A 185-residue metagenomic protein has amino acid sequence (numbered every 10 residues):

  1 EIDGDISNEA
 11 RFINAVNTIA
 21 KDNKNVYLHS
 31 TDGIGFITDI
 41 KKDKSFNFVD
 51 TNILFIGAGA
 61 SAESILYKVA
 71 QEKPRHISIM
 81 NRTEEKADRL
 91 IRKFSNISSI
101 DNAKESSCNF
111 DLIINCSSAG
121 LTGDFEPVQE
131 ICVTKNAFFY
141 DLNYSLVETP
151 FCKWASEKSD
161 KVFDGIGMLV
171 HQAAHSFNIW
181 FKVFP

Functional and structural regions predicted by a protein language model:
E1-K44, L146: Phosphate/diphosphate ligand-binding glycine-rich loop within oxidoreductases
K21, G33, A137-F184: Rossmann-fold NAD(P)-binding glycine/threonine-rich loop
S30, I40, K44, D50-A70 (+2 more regions): Glycine-rich adenosine-cofactor-binding loop
A70-H76, E157-K161: Conserved S-adenosyl-L-methionine
E72-F94: NAD(P)-binding Rossmann-fold cofactor-contacting core
T83, S106-P127, Y140: Rossmann-like NAD(P)-binding element
N96-F110, I131: Short acidic low-complexity segments
G120-F139, P150, W154: Rossmann-fold NAD(P) dinucleotide-binding segment
